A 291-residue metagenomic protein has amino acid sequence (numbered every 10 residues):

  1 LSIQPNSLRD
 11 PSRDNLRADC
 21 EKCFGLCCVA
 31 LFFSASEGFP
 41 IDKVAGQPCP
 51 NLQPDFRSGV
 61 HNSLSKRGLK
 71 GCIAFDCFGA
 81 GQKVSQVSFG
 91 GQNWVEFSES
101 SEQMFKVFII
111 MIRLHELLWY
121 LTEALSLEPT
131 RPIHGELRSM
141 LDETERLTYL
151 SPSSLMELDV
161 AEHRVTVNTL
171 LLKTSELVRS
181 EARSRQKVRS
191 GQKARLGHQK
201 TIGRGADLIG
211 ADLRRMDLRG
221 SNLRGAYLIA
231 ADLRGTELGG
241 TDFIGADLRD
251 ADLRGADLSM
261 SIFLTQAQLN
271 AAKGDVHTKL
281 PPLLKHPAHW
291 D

Functional and structural regions predicted by a protein language model:
L1-R131, M140-T166, L170-E181: Hydrophobic scaffolds flanking metal-cofactor catalytic centers in soluble metalloenzymes
I3, I41, I73, I109-I112 (+6 more regions): Weak global preference for isoleucine
E136: Short, well-ordered alpha-helical segments that carry or flank key catalytic/ligand-binding motifs at enzyme/regulatory
S180-D291: Tandem repeat scaffolds
